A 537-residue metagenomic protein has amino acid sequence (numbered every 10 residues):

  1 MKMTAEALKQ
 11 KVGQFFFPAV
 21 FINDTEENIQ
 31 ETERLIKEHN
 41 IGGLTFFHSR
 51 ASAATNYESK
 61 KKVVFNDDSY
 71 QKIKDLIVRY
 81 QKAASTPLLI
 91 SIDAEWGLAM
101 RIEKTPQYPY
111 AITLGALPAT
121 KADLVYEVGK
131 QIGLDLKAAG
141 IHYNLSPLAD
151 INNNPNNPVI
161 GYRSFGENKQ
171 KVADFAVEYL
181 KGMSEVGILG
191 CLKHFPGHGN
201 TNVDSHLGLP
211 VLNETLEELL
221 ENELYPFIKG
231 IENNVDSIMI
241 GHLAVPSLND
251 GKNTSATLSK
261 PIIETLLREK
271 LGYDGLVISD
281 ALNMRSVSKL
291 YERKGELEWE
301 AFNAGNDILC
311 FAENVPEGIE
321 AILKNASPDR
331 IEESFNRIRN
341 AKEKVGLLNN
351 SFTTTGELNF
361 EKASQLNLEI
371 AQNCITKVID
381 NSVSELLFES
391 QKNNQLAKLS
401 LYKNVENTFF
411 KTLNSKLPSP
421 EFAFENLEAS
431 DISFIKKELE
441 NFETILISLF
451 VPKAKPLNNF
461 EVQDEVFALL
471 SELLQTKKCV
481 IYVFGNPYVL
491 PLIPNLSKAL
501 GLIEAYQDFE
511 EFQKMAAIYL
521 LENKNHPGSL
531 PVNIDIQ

Functional and structural regions predicted by a protein language model:
M1-N40, E269, L290-Q537: Preference for extracellular/luminal or secreted protein segments
A7, F21-N23, E27-L35, L44 (+6 more regions): Second-shell residues forming the walls of enzyme active-site clefts
F21, R50, I92-M100, H142-N152 (+2 more regions): Short glycine-enriched loops at secondary-structure junctions
Q30-S52, K130-Y143: Catalytic domains of carbohydrate-active enzymes, especially glycoside hydrolases
A53-D68, D250-N253, A454-V462: Short, flexible/disordered intra-domain loops and linkers
D67-P87, A122-A138, N336: Active-site-adjacent structural elements in enzyme catalytic domains
P106-T120, S164-G166: A charged helix-plus-loop insertion that forms the helical arch/lid used to bind and gate nucleic-acid substrates
L117-G140, L148-N157, G161-Y162, A176 (+2 more regions): A substrate-binding/cap region within the structured catalytic cores of diverse enzymes
